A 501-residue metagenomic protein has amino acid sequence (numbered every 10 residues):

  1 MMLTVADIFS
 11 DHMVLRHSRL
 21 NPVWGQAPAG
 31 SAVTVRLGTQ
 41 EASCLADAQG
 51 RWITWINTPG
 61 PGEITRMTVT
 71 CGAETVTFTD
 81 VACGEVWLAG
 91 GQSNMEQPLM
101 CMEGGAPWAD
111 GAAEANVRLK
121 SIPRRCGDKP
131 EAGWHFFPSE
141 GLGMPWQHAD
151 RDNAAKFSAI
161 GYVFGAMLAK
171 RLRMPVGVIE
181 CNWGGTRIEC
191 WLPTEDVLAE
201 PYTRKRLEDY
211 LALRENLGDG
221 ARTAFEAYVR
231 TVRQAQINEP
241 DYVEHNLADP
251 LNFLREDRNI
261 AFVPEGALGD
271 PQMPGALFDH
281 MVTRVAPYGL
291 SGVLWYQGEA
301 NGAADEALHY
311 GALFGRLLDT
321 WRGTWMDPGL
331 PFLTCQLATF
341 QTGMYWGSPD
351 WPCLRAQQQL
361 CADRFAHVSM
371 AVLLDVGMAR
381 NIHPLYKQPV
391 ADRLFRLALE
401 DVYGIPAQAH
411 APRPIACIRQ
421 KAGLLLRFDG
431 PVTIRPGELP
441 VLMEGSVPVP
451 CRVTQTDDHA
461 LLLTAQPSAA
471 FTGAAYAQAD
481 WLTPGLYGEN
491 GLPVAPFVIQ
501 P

Functional and structural regions predicted by a protein language model:
M1-P501: Cell-envelope and extracellular/periplasmic
